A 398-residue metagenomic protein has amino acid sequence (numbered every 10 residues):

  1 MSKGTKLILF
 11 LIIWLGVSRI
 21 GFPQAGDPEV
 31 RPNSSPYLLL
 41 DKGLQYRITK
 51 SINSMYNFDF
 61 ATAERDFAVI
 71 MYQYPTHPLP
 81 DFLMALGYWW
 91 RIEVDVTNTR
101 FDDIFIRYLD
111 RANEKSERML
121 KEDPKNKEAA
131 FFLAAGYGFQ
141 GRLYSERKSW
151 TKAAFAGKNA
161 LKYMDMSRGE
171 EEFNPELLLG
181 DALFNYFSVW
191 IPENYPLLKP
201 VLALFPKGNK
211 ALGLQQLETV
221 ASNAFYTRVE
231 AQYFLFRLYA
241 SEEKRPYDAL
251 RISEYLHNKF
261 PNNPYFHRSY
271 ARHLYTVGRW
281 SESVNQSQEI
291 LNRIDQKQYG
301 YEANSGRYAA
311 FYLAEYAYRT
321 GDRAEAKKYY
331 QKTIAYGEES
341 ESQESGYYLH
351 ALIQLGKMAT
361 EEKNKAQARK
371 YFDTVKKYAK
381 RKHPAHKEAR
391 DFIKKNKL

Functional and structural regions predicted by a protein language model:
M1-L39: Bacterial Sec-dependent N-terminal signal peptides
A25, V30-S35, L40-Y46, S54-F67 (+4 more regions): Short coil/linker segments at helix-helix boundaries
F58, G141, K148, G208 (+4 more regions): Residue-level detector of the short coil/turn that links helix A to helix B within each tetratricopeptide repeat
M71-Y72, E114, L161-D165, A221-S222 (+5 more regions): Amphipathic alpha-helical segments of tetratricopeptide repeats
P75, P124, E171-F173, F225-Y226 (+3 more regions): Short coil turns that delineate tetratricopeptide repeat
P80, A129, L177, A231 (+6 more regions): TPR alpha-solenoid repeat register
W90-F101, S188-P196, K244-Y247, W280-S283 (+3 more regions): Alpha-helical linker/edge segments of TPR/alpha-solenoid repeat scaffolds and analogous pre-/post-domain helices
L161, D165-R168, F205-N209, L214 (+4 more regions): TPR/TPR-like (Sel1-like) alpha-helical repeat modules
